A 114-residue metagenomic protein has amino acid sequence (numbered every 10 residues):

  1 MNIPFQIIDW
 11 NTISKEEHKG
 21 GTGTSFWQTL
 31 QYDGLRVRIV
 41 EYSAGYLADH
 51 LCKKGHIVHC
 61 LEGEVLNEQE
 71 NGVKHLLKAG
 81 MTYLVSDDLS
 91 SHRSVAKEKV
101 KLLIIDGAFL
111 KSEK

Functional and structural regions predicted by a protein language model:
M1-G34, R38: A short, N-terminal "cap"/entry segment at the start of jelly-roll beta-barrel domains of the cupin/DSBH fold
T29, V37-E41, I57, T82-L84 (+1 more regions): Conserved hydrophobic/aromatic beta-strand scaffold that supports enzyme active sites
D33-C52, S86-L89: Conserved short histidine dyad/triad with adjacent acidic residue
Y42, L51-N67: Short, conserved beta-strand element in jelly-roll/cupin
D49-H50, N67-E68, V85, S90-K97: Short beta-strand His + acidic residue motifs that chelate non-heme Fe in jelly-roll/DSBH and cupin folds
I57, E64, S91, K99-K101: Structural motif
N71-D88: Short acidic-glycine-tyrosine-enriched beta hairpin
L84-V85, E98-K114: A short hydrophobic beta-strand segment most commonly corresponding to one strand of the jelly-roll/cupin
